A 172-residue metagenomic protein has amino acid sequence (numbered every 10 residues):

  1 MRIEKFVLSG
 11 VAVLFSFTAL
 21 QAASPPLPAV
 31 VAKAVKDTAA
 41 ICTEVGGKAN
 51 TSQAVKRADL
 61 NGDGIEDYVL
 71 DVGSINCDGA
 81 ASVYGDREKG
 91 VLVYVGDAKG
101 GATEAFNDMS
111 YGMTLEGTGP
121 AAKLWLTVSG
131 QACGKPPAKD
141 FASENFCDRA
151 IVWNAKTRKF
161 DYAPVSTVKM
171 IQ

Functional and structural regions predicted by a protein language model:
M1-G10: Bacterial N-terminal signal peptides that target proteins for export
E4-K5, A22-A29, T114-Q172: Acidic, small-residue rich beta-repeat scaffolds with periodic aromatic anchors
S9-T18: Bacterial N-terminal signal peptides
T18-N61, S166-T167, I171: Terminal domain-start segments
A23-V30, A34-D37, N76-A105, A150-T157: Beta-propeller blade repeat segments, especially FG-GAP/WD-type strand-to-loop junctions in 6- to 7-bladed propeller
G46, G79-D86, K135-S143: Short consensus segments that form the blades of beta-propeller domains, in both extracellular/periplasmic
L60-G73, T118-S129: Acidic/hydrophobic-patterned starts of short beta strands in beta-sheet-rich repeat architectures
I75-D78, Q131-C133: Short glycine/acidic-enriched loop and turn motifs that connect beta-strands
